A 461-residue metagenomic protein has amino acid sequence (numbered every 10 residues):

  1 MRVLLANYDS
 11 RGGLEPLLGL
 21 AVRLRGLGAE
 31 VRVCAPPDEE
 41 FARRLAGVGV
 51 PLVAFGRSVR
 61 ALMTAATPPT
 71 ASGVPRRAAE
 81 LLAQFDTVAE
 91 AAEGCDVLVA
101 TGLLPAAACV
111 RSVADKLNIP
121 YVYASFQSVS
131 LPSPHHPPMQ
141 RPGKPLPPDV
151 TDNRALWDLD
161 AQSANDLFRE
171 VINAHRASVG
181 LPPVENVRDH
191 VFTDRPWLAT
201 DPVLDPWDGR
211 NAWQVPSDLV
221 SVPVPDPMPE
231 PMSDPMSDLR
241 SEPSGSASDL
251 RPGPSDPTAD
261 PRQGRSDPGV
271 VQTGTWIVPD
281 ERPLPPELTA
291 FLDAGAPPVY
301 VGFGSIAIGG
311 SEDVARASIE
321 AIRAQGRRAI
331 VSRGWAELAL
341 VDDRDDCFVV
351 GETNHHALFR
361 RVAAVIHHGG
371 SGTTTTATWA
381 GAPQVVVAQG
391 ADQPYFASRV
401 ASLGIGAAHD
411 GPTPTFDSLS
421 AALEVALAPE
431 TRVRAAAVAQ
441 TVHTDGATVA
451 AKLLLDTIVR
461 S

Functional and structural regions predicted by a protein language model:
M1-V33, E40-G49, N153-L159, D166 (+10 more regions): Nucleotide-activated sugar donor-binding and catalytic core shared by glycosyltransferases and related lipid-linked
R32-P37, A329-R333: Short internal beta-strands
C34-R76, P145-D152: Conserved nucleotide-sugar phosphate-binding/catalytic loop shared by glycosyltransferases and other
E40-A42, V59-L62, Y123, Q127-P134 (+1 more regions): Short gly/pro/ser/thr-enriched loop/turn and capping motifs at secondary-structure boundaries
L82-R154, V203-L204, Q214: Conserved nucleotide-sugar donor-interacting segment of glycosyltransferase catalytic cores, predominantly GT-B
V122-P206: Active-site-proximal region of nucleotide-activated glycan assembly enzymes, centered on histidine/acidic-rich loops
T200-P227, P231, P235, L239-S246 (+1 more regions): Donor-nucleotide binding loops and adjacent catalytic segments primarily of GT-B fold Leloir glycosyltransferases
